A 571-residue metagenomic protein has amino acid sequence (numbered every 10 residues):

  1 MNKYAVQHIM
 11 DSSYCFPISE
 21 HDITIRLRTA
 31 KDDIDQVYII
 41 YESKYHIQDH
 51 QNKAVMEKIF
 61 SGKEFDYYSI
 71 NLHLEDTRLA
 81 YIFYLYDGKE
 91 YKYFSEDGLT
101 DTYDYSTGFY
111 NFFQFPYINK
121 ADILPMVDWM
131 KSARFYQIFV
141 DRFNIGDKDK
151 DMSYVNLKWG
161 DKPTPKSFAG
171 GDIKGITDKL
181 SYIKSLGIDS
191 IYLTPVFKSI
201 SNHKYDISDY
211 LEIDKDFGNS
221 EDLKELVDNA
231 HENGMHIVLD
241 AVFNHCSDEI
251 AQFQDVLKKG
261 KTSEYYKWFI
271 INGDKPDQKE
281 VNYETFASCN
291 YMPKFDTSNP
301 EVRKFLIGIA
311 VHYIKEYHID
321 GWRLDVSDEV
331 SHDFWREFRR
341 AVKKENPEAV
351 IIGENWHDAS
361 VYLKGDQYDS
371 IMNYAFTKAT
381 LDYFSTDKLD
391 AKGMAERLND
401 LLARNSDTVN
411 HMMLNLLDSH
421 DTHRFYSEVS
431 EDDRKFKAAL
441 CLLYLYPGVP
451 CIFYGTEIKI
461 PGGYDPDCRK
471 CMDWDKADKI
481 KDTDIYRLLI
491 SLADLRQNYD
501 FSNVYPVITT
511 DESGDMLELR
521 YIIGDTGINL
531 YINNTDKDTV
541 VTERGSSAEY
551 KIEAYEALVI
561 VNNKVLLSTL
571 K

Functional and structural regions predicted by a protein language model:
M1-R26, H46-F135, I145-K158, P163 (+1 more regions): The feature marks proteins involved in alpha-glucan
I23-D32, I40, L530-I532: Short edge beta-strand/loop segments characteristic of extracellular beta-sandwich folds
K31, E549-K571: C-terminal beta-strand-rich structural cap/linker in extracellular carbohydrate-active enzymes
A133, F139-D189, V196-E316, E337-N346 (+1 more regions): Substrate-binding/active-site clefts of carbohydrate-active enzymes
R134-Y136, I191-L193, I237-L239, W322 (+4 more regions): Hydrophobic faces of well-ordered beta-strands that scaffold small-molecule active sites in alpha/beta enzyme cores
D141, K364-D366, S370, H411-D418 (+2 more regions): Aromatic/acidic polysaccharide-binding cleft in carbohydrate-active enzymes
V227, H231-M235, F253-L257, K315 (+3 more regions): Active-site-proximal helices and loops of the catalytic beta/alpha 8
R397, F453-Y454, I460-G462, C468-I528 (+1 more regions): Glycan-recognition and catalytic regions of carbohydrate-active enzymes
